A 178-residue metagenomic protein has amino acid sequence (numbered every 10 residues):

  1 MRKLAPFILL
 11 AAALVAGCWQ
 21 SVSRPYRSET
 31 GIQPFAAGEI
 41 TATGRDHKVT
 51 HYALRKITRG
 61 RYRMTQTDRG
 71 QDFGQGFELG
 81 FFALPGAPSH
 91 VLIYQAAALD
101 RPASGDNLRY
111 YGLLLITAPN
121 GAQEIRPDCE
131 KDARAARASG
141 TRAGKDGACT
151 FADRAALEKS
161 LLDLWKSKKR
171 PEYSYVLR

Functional and structural regions predicted by a protein language model:
R2-L9: Sec-dependent signal peptide recognition, specifically the positively charged N-region followed immediately by
V15-G17: C-terminal motif of bacterial Sec signal peptides marking the signal peptidase cleavage site
W19-A36, G44-H51, K56-R178: Calycin-type beta-barrel ligand-binding domains and close structural analogs
